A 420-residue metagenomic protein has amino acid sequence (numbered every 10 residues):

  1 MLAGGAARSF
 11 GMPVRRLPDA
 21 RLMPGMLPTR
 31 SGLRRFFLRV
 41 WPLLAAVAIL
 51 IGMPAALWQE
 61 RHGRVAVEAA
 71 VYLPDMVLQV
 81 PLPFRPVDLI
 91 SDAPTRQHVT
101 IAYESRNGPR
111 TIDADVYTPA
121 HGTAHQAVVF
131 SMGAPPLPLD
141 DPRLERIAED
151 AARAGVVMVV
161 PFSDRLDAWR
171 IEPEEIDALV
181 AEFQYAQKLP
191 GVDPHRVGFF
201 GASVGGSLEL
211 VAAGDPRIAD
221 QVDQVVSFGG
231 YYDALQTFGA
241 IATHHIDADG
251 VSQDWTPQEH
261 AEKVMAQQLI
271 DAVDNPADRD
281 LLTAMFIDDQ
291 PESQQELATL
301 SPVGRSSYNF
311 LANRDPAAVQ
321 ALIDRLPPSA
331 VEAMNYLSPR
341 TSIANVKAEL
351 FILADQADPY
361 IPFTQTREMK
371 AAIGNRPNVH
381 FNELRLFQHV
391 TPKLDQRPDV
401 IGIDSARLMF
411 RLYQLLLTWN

Functional and structural regions predicted by a protein language model:
L2-P94, N275-Q294, T418-N420: N-terminal targeting or regulatory segments adjacent to alpha/beta-hydrolase or S9 domains
E68-Y72, F228-T341: Accessory cap/linker subdomain of secreted extracellular hydrolases
Y72-T123: N-terminal cap/lid segment of alpha/beta-hydrolase-fold proteins
G122-H125, S131-R170: Short substrate-entry loop that stabilizes the transition state in hydrolases
A181-H260: Primarily recognizes the serine-hydrolase "nucleophile elbow" in alpha/beta-hydrolase and SGNH/GDSL folds
G239, P302-Y336, R340, R367-A371 (+1 more regions): C-terminal catalytic histidine-bearing segment of alpha/beta-hydrolase fold enzymes
V346, I352-A354, D358: Short beta-strand/loop motif that positions the catalytic acidic residue of the alpha/beta-hydrolase fold
P359-Q365: Conserved alpha/beta-hydrolase "acid-adjacent" motif
